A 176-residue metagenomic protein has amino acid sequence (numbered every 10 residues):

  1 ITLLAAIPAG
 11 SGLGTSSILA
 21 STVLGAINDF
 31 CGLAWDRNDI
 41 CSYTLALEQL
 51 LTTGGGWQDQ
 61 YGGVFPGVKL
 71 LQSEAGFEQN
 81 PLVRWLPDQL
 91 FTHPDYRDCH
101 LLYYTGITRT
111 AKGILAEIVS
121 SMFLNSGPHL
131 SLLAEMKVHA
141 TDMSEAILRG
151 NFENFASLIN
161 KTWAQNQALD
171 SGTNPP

Functional and structural regions predicted by a protein language model:
I1-A46: Anion-binding (especially nucleotide phosphate/pyrophosphate-binding) glycine-rich loop and adjoining beta-alpha core
G10-S21, G55-K69: FAD-binding core of FAD-dependent oxidoreductases, characterized by glycine-rich FAD pyrophosphate-binding loops
D29-L33, T53, A164: A generic secondary-structure boundary signal that marks alpha-helix termini
S42-T52, Q60-P176: C-terminal nucleotide
